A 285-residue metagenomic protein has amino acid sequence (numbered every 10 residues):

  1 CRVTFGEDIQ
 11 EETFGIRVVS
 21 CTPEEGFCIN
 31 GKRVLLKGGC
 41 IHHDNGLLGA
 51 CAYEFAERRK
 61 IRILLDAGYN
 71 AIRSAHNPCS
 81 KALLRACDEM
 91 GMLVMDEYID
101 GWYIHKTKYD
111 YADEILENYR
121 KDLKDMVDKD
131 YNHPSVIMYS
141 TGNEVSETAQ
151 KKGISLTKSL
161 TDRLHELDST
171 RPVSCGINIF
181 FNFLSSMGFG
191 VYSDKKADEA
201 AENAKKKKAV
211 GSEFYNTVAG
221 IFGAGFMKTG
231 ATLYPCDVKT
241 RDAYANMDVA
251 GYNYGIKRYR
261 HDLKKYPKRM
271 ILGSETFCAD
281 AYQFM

Functional and structural regions predicted by a protein language model:
R2-D162, S169, V173-S174, N246: Active-site-adjacent substrate/metal-binding segments within catalytic domains of carbohydrate-active enzymes
R2-F5, D280-M285: Short, intrinsically disordered, charge-balanced linker/junction segments flanking boundaries in proteins
E89, I115-T276, D280-A281: Active-site neighborhood of glycoside hydrolase catalytic domains
